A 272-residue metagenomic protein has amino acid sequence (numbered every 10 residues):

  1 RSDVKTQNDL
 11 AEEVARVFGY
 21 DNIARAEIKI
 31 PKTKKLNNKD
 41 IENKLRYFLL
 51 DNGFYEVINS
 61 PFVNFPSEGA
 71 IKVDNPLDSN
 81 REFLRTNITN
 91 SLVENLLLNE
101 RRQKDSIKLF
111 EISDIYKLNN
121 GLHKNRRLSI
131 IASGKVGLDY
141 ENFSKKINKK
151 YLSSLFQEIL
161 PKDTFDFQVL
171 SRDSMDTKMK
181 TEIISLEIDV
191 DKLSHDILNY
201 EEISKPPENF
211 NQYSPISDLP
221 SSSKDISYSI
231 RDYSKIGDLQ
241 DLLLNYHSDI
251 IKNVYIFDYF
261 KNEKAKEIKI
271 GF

Functional and structural regions predicted by a protein language model:
R1, R25-N37, A70-L77, K124-F143 (+3 more regions): Short, hydrophobic beta-strand segments
R1-F110, N211: Extended, well-folded interaction surfaces typified by the phenylalanyl-tRNA synthetase beta subunit core
R1-S2, F62-N64, D78-S79, D114-N119 (+6 more regions): Short, glycine-/Ser/Thr-/acidic-enriched flexible segments
S2-Y20, D114-R127, A132, A265-G271: Core structural elements
Q7-L10, G19, N38, R85-I88 (+6 more regions): Surface-exposed beta-strand edges and their flanking turn/coil or helix-capping segments
D21-A26, N52-S60, D74-P76, F110-I115 (+5 more regions): Generic beta-strand/beta-sheet core signal
E56-V57, T86-S129, D166-D173, E201-N209 (+1 more regions): Conserved alpha/beta core surface patches that mediate binding of polyanionic ligands
E141-F272: A carboxyl-terminal module marker
